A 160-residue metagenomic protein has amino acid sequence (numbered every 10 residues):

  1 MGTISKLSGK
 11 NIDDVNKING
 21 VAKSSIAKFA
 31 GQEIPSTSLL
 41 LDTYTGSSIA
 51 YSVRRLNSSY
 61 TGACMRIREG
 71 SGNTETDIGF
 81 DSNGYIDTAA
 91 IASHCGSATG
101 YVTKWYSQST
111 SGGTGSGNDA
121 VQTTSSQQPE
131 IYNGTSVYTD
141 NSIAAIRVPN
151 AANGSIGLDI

Functional and structural regions predicted by a protein language model:
G2-T124: GGW-centered surface loops in extracellular recognition modules
S97-I160: Low-complexity, glycine/proline/serine-rich flexible segments
